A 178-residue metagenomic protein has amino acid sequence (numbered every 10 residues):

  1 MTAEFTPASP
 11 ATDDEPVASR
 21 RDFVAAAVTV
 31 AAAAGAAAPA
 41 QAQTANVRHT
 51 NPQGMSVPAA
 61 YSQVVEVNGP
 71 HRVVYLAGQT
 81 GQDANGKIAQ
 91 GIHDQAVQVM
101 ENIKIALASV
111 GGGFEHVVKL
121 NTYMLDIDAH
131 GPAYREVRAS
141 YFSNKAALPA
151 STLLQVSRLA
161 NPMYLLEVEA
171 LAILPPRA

Functional and structural regions predicted by a protein language model:
M1-A18: N-terminal secretory signal peptides
A18-A31: N-terminal export leaders
A37-P58: C-terminal segment of N-terminal export signals and the immediately downstream linker at the start of the mature
Q63-H93: RNase H-like nuclease fold core
V74-G78, V117-R138, L165-L171: Short, well-ordered beta-strand segments in beta-rich or mixed alpha/beta enzyme and ligand-binding folds
D94-A108: Short, well-ordered amphipathic alpha-helical segments that serve as non-catalytic structural scaffolds within diverse
L107-V117: Phosphate/pyrophosphate-binding loops at sites that engage ATP/ADP/AMP, CoA/4′-phosphopantetheine, polyphosphate
Y134-E167: Short, conserved loop-to-beta-strand elements that form functional interface hotspots
